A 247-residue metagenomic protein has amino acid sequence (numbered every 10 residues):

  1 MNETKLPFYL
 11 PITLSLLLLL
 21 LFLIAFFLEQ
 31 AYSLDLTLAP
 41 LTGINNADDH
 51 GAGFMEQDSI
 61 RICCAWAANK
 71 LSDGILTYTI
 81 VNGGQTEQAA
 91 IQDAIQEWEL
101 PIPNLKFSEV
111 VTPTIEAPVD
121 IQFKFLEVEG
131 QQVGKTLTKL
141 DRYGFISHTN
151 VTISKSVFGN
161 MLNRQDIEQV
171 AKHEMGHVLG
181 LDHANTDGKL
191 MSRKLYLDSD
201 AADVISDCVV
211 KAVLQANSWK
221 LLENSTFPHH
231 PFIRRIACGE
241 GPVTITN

Functional and structural regions predicted by a protein language model:
M1-Y9: Short, Lys/Arg-rich N-terminal segment immediately upstream of the first membrane anchor
N2-E3, S59, A90-I91: Intrinsically disordered, low-complexity regions enriched in Ser/Pro/Gly/Gln/His and often acidic
F8-E87, I95, Q131-Y143, N217-N247: Disordered inhibitory propeptide/activation segment of secreted metzincin zinc metalloprotease zymogens, centered on
L23-L36, S147-D166, D182-N247: Metalloprotease/metallohydrolase-associated module, dominated by Zn2+-dependent proteases
A68-N69, G84, P113, N163 (+1 more regions): Helix N-cap and loop-to-helix transition residues
I75, P103-L105, D187, K220: Loop/turn elements at helix/coil->beta-strand transitions in domains of secreted/extracellular proteins
I80, F125, S192-R193: Structural signal for conserved beta-strand scaffold positions within catalytic alpha/beta enzyme cores
Q88-V178, D182-N185: Metzincin-family zinc-dependent endopeptidase catalytic domain
